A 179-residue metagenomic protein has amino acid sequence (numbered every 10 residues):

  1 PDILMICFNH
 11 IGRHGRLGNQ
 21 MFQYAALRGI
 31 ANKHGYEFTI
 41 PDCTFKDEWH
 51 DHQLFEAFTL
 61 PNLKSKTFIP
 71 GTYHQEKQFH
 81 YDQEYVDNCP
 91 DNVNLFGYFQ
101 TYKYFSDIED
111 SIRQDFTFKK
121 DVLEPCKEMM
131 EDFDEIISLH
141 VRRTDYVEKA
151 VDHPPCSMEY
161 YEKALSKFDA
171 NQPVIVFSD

Functional and structural regions predicted by a protein language model:
D2-M5, G35, D134-I136, N171-P173: A general structural motif
I3-H14: Nucleotide-activated donor-dependent transferases that construct or modify glycoconjugates
G12-F22, A150: A short, glycine/small-residue-rich beta-strand->loop->alpha-helix junction that serves as a flexible
L17, F168-D179: Donor-binding and catalytic core of enzymes assembling or modifying cell-surface/extracellular glycoconjugates
Q20-A31, Y161-S166: Histidine-anchored nucleotide/phosphate-binding helix
N32-F38: Short helix-capping/linker segments at secondary-structure and domain boundaries
T39-D42, H140-V141, I175-S178: Short beta-strand segments
C43-A170: Secretory-pathway luminal glycosyltransferase catalytic domains
